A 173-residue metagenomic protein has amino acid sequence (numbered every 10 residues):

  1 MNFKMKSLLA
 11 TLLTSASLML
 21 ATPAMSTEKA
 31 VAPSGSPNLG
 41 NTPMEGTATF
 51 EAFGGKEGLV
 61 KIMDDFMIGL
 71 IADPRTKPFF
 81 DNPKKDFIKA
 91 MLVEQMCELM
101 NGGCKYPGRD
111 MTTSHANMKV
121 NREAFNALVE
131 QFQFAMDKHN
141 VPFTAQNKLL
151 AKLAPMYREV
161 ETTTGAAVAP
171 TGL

Functional and structural regions predicted by a protein language model:
N2-L12: Bacterial N-terminal signal peptides that target proteins for export
A10-L20: Bacterial N-terminal signal peptides
M25-L173: Core of compact, soluble alpha-helical bundle domains
